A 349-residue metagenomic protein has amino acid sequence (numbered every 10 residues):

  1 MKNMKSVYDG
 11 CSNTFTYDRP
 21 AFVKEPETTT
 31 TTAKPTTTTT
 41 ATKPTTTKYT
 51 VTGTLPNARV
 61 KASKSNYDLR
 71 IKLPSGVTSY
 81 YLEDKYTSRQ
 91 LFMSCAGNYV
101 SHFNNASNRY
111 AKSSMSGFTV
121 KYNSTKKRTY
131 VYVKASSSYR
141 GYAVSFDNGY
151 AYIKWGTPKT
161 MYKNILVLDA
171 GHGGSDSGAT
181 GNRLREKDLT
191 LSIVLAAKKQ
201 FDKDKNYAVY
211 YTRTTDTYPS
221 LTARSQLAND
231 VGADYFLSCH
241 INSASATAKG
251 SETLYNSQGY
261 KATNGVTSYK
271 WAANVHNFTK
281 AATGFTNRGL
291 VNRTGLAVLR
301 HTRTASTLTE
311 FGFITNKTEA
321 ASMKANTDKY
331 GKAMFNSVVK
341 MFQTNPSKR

Functional and structural regions predicted by a protein language model:
M1-L166: Short linear recognition/processing motifs and adjacent strand/loop elements at protein termini and domain edges
Y150-L227, V231, S257: Active-site histidine-acidic residue metal-binding/catalytic motifs, centered on HxH/HExxH-like signatures
H172-S175, T214-P219, I241-T247, Q258-A262 (+4 more regions): Solvent-exposed loop/turn segments at secondary-structure junctions within structured extracellular/periplasmic domains
D176-L184, A244-N274: A short, glycine/acidic-enriched catalytic loop
L191-V194, K198, T222-S225, S251 (+4 more regions): Extracytoplasmic/secreted envelope proteins and their assembly/folding machinery, especially bacterial periplasmic
L195-N206, N229-A233, H276-G284, D328 (+1 more regions): Sec-exported extracytoplasmic/periplasmic mature domains
S238-I241, L254, G289-R349: Active-site-adjacent mobile loop/cap segments within catalytic or ligand-binding domains
V266-N292: Active-site-adjacent substrate-binding region of metalloamidase/peptidase-like peptide-processing proteins
